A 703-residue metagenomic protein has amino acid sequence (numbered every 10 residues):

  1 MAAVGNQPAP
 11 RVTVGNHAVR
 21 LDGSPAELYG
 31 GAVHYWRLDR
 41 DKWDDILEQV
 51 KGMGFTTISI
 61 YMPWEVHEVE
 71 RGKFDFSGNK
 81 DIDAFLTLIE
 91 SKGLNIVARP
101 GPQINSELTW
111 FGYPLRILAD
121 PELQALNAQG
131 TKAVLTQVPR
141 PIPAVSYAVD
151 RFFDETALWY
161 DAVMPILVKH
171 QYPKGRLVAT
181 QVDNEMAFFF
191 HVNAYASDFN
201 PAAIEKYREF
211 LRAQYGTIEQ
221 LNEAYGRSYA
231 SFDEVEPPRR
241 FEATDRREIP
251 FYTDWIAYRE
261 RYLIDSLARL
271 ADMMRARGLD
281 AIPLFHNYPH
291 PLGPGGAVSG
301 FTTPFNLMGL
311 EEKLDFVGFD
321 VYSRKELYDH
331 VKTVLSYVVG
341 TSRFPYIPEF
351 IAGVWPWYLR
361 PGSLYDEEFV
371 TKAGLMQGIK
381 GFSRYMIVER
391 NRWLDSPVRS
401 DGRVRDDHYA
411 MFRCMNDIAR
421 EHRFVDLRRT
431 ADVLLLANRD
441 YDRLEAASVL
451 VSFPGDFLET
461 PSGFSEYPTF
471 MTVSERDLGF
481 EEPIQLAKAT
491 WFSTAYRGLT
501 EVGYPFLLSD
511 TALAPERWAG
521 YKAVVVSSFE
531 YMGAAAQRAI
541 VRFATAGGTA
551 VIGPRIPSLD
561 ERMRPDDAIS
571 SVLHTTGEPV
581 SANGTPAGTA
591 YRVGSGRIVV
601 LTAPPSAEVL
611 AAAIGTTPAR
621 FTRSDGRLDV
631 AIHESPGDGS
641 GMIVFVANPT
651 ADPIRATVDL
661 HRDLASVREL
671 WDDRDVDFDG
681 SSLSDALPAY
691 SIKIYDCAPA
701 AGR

Functional and structural regions predicted by a protein language model:
M1-T57: N-terminal carbohydrate-binding accessory modules
G23, V50, I58, I89 (+6 more regions): Conserved, mostly hydrophobic/aromatic
Y29-G31, I58-I60, I96-P100, V178-V182 (+4 more regions): Hydrophobic faces of well-ordered beta-strands that scaffold small-molecule active sites in alpha/beta enzyme cores
R37-G52, A297-G309, Y365-A373, A514: Short, acidic/polar
W43-P121, A271, R275, Y531: Aromatic-lined substrate-binding rim segments of carbohydrate-active enzymes
S59-E65, R99-L108, V178-M186, Y288-L292 (+3 more regions): Short, solvent-exposed turn/loop segments enriched in Gly/Ser/Thr/Pro and often Arg
L118-M308: Polysaccharide-binding and catalytic clefts of secreted carbohydrate-active enzymes
P238-T244, E248, Y252-R259, I264-D272 (+4 more regions): Carbohydrate-binding surfaces of carbohydrate-active enzymes
